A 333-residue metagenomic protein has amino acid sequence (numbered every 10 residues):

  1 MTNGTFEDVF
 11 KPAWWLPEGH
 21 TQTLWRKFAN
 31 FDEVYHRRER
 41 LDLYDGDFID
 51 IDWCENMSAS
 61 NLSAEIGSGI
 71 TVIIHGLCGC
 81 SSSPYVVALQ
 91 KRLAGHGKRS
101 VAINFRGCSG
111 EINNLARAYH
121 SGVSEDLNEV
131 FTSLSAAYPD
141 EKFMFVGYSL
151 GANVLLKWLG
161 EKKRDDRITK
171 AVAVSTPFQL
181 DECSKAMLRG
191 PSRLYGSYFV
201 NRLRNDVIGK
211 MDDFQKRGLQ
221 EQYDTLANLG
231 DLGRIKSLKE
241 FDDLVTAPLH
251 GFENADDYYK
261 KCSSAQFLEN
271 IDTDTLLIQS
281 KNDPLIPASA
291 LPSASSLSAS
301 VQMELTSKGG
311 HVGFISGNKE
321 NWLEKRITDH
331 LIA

Functional and structural regions predicted by a protein language model:
W15-I66, I315-N318: N-terminal cap/lid segment of alpha/beta-hydrolase-fold proteins
G67-G76: Short beta-strand element of the alpha/beta-hydrolase
Y85-A102: Short amphipathic alpha-helix adjacent to the substrate-entry channel of hydrolases
R92, R106-M144: Catalytic nucleophile-loop/oxyanion-hole region of alpha/beta-hydrolase and closely related hydrolase-like folds
Y138-D140, M144-A247: Alpha/beta-hydrolase-fold enzymes
I271, L277-Q279, D283: Short beta-strand/loop motif that positions the catalytic acidic residue of the alpha/beta-hydrolase fold
S296-V312: Catalytic histidine neighborhood in serine/cysteine hydrolases with alpha/beta-hydrolase-type architecture
G309-W322: Catalytic histidine-centered segment of alpha/beta-hydrolase-like enzymes
